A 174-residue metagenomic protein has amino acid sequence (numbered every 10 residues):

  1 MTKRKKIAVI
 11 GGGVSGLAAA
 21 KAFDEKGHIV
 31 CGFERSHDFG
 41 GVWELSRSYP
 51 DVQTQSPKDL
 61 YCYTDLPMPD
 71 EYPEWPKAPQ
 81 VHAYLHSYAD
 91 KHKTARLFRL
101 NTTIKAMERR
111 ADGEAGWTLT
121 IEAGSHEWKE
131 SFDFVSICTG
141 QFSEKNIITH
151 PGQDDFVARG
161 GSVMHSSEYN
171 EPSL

Functional and structural regions predicted by a protein language model:
K5-G32: N-terminal Rossmann-like FAD-binding beta1-loop-alpha1 element of flavoenzymes
I10, E130-F142: Short hydrophobic core segments
R35-S87: Glycine-rich active-site loop/strand segments that organize a redox cofactor
C62, E71, K77-Q80, T139-L174: Glycine-rich dinucleotide-binding loop and its adjacent helix/turn
H82-F98: Helical element adjacent to the flavin cofactor pocket in flavoenzyme catalytic cores
L100-A115: A conserved short coil-to-beta-strand element within the FAD-binding core of flavoproteins
L100-T102, I121, H165: Short loop/edge segments at beta-strand edges and connector loops that shape dinucleotide/nucleotide cofactor-binding
E122-W128: A structured beta-alpha segment of the ubiquitous adenosine-cofactor-binding alpha/beta core
